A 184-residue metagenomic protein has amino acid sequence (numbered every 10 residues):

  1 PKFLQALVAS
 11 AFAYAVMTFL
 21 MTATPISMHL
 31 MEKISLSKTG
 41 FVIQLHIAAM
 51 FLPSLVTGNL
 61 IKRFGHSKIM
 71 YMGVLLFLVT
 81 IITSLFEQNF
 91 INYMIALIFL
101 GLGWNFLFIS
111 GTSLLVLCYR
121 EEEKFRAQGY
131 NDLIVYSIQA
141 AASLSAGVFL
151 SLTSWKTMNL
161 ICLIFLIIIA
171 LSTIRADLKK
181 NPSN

Functional and structural regions predicted by a protein language model:
K2-M17, I98: Pair of pore-lining "gating" transmembrane helices in MFS-fold secondary transporters
T22-V42: Short amphipathic helix-loop junctions that connect adjacent transmembrane helices in Major Facilitator Superfamily/SLC
L52-H66, L150: Helix-to-loop junctions at the C-terminal end of transmembrane segments in multipass secondary transporters
K68-I82, L163: Structural signature of the two symmetry-related core transmembrane helices
T80, I91-F99: Paired small-residue
F106-Y119: Intracellular juxtamembrane helix-capping segments at the cytosolic ends of symmetry-related transmembrane helices
E123-L152: A late C-terminal transmembrane helix in Major Facilitator Superfamily
V148-L166: A membrane-interface helix-boundary motif in multi-pass transporters
